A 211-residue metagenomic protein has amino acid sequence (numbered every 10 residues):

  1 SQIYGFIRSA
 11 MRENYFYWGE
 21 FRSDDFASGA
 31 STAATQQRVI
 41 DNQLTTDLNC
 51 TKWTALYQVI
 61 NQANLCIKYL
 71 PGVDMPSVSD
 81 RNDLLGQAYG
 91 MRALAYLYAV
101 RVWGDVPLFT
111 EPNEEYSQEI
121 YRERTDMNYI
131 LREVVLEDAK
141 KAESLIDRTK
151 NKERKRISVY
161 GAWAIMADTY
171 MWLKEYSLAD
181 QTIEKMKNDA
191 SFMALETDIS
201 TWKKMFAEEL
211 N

Functional and structural regions predicted by a protein language model:
S1-A33, L131, A139-I146, R156-N211: An aromatic- and glycine-enriched ligand-binding surface/loop that stacks and positions planar moieties
Q2-S9, T32-W103, E119-Y121, T125-E133 (+1 more regions): Conserved, well-structured interaction surfaces
W18, C50, V100-V106, F192 (+1 more regions): Generic secondary-structure boundary/loop-capping signal
S23, D41-N42, T46, G104-E111 (+2 more regions): Generic structural "secondary-structure junction" signal
V100-E111, Y176-I183: Short, well-structured active-site flanking segments
P112-E119: Short glycine/proline- and charge-enriched loop/turn segments that cap or connect secondary-structure elements
